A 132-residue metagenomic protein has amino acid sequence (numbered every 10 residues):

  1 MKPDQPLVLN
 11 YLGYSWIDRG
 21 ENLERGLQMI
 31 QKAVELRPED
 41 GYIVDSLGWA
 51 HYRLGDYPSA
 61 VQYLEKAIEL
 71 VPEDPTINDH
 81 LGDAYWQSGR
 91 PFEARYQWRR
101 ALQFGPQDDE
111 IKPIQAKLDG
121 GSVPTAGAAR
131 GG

Functional and structural regions predicted by a protein language model:
Y11, S46, H80, I114-K117: Canonical tetratricopeptide repeat
D18-R19, R53, Q87, K117-P124: Register position in tetratricopeptide repeats
R19-K32, L54-K66, G89-R100: Structural signature of tandem alpha-helical TPR/SEL1-like repeats, specifically the intra-repeat loop/turn
